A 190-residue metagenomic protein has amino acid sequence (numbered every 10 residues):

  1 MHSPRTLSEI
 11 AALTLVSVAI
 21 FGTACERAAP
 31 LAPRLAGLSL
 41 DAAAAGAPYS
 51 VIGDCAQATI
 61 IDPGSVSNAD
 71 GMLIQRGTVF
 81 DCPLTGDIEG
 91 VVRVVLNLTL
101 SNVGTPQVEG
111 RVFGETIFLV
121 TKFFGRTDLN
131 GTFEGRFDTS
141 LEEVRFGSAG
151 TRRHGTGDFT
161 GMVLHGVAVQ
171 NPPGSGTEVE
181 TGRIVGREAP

Functional and structural regions predicted by a protein language model:
H2-A12: Bacterial N-terminal signal peptides that target proteins for export
I10-I20: Gram-negative bacterial Sec-dependent N-terminal signal peptides
A19-A47: Bacterial Sec-dependent N-terminal signal peptides
G37-P190: Beta-strand-enriched cores of mature, soluble protein domains
